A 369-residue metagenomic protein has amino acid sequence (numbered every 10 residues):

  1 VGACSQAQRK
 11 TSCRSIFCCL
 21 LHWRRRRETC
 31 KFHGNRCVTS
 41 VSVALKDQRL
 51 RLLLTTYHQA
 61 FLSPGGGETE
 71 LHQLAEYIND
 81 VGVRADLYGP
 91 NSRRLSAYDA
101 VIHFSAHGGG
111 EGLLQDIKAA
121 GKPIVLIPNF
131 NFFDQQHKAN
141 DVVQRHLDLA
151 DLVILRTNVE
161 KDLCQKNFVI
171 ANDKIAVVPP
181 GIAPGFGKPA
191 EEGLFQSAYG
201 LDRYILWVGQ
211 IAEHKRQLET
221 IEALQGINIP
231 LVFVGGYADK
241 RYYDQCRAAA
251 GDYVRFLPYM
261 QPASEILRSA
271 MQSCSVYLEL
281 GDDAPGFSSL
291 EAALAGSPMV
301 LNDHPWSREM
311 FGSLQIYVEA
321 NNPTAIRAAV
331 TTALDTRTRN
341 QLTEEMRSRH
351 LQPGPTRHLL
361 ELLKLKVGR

Functional and structural regions predicted by a protein language model:
V1, Q196-K215, I221-V232: Conserved donor-binding/catalytic core segment of Leloir-type glycosyltransferases
V1-L21, G66, L334-G368: A charged, aromatic-enriched C-terminal amphipathic alpha-helix characteristic of glycosyltransferases across folds
Q6, Q315-P323, T331-R337: Conserved acidic donor-binding segment of nucleotide-sugar-dependent glycosyltransferases
H137, Q165-K166, G181-S197, R203: Acidic anion/phosphate-binding donor-loop and adjacent secondary structure in glycosyltransferase catalytic cores
K161-I182: Helix-loop-beta element that forms the nucleotide-linked donor phosphate-binding surface in glycosyltransferases
G235, Y243-P262: Nucleotide-activated donor-binding/catalytic signature segment of Leloir-type glycosyltransferases, i.e., the conserved
S269-A284, S297: Acidic donor-binding loop of glycosyltransferase active sites
D282, S297, L301-F311, A320-N321: Short glycine-rich donor-binding/catalytic loop of glycosyltransferases that coordinates the nucleotide-sugar
